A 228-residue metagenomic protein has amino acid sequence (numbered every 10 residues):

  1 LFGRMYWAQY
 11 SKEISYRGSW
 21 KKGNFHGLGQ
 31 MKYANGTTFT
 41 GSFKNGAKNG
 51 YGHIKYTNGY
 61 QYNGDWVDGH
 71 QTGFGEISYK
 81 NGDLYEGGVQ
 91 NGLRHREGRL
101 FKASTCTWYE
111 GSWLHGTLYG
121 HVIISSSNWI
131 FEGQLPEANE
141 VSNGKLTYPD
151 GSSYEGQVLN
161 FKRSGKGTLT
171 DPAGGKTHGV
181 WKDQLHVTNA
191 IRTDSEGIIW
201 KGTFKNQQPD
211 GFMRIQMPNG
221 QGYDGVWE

Functional and structural regions predicted by a protein language model:
L1-E228: Glycine/tyrosine- and acidic-biased, solvent-exposed loop/turn segments at the edges of beta-strands
